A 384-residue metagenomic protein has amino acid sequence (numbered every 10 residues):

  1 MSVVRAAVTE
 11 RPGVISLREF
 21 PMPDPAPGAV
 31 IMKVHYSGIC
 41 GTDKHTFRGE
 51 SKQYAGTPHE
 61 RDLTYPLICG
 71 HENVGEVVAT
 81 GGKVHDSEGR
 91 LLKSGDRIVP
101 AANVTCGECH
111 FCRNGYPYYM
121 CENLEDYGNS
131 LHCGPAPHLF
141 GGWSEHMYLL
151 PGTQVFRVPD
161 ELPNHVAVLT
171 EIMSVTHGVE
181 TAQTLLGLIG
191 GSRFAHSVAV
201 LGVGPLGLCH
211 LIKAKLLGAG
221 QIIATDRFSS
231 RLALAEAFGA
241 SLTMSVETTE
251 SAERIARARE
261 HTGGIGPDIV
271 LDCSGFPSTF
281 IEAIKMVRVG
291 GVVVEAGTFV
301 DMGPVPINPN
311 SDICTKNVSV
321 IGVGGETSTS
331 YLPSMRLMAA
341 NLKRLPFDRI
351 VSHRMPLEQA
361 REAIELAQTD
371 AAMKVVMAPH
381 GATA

Functional and structural regions predicted by a protein language model:
M1-S2, A6, I281-K285, S328-A384: C-terminal hydrophobic helical "lid"/dimerization subdomain of Rossmann-like NAD(P)H-dependent oxidoreductases
P23-S37, Q53-R113, F140, P159-E161: Glycine-rich beta-strand-centered segment in the early N-terminal region that forms part of a ligand/cofactor-binding
A102-S144, Q183-G191: Phosphate-binding beta-alpha-beta segment of Rossmann-like dinucleotide-binding domains, i.e., the NAD(P)
E145, P159-T248: Mid-domain Rossmann-like dinucleotide-binding core that forms the NAD(H)/NADP(H) cofactor-binding site
I255-E260, G264, D301-V351, E362 (+1 more regions): C-terminal substrate-binding/catalytic core of Rossmann-like NAD(P)-dependent dehydrogenases/reductases
T262, S274, M286-R288: A generic alpha-to-beta junction signature in SAM-dependent methyltransferases
G291-V292: Glycine-centered, small-residue-biased loops immediately flanking beta-strands in adenine/cofactor-binding cores
